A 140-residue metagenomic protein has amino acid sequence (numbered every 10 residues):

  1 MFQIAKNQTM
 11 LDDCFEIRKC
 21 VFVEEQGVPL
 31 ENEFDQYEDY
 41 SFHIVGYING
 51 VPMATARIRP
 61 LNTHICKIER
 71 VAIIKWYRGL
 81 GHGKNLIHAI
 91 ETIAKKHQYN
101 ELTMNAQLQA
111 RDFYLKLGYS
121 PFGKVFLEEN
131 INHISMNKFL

Functional and structural regions predicted by a protein language model:
M1-E31, E38-H43, Y47-V51: Short amphipathic alpha-helix that is part of the acyltransferase structural core
E31-Q36, K124-F126: Short, solvent-exposed loop/turn elements at beta->coil junctions and helix N-caps that rim active or binding pockets
V45, V51-R59, K67-A72: Conserved beta-strand in the GNAT
P60-E69, R78, H97-Q98, E128-H133: A conserved beta-turn-beta hairpin within the catalytic core of GNAT-like acetyltransferases that forms part
I73, G79-T92: Conserved acetyl-CoA-binding loop-helix of GNAT-fold acetyltransferases
I87, I93-Q107: Conserved GNAT acetyl-CoA-binding A-motif
T103-N105, L115, S120-S135: Conserved catalytic-core motifs of GNAT/GCN5-like acyltransferases
